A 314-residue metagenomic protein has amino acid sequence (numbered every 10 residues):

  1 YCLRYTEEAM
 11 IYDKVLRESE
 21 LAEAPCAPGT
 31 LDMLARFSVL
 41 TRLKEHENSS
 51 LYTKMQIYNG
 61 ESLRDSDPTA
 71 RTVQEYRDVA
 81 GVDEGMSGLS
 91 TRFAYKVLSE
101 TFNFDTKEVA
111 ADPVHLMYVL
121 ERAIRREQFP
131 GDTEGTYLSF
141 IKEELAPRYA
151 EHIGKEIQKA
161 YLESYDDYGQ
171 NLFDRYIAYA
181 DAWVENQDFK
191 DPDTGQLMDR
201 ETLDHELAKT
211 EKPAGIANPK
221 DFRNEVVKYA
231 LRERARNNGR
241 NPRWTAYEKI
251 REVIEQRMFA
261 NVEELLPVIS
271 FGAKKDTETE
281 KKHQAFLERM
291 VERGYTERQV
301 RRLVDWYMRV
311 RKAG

Functional and structural regions predicted by a protein language model:
Y1-F102: Conserved AAA+ ATPase small/helical "lid" subdomain
E100, F104-G314: Terminal-proximal interaction/regulatory segments of ATP-powered molecular machines
